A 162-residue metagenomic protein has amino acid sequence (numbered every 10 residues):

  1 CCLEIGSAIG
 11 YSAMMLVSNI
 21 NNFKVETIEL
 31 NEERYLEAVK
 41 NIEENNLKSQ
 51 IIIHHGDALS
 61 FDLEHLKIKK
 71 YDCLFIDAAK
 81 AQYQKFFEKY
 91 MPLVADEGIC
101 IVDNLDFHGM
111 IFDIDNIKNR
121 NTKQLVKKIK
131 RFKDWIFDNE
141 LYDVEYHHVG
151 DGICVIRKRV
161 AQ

Functional and structural regions predicted by a protein language model:
C1-Q162: S-adenosylmethionine/decaboxylated-SAM
